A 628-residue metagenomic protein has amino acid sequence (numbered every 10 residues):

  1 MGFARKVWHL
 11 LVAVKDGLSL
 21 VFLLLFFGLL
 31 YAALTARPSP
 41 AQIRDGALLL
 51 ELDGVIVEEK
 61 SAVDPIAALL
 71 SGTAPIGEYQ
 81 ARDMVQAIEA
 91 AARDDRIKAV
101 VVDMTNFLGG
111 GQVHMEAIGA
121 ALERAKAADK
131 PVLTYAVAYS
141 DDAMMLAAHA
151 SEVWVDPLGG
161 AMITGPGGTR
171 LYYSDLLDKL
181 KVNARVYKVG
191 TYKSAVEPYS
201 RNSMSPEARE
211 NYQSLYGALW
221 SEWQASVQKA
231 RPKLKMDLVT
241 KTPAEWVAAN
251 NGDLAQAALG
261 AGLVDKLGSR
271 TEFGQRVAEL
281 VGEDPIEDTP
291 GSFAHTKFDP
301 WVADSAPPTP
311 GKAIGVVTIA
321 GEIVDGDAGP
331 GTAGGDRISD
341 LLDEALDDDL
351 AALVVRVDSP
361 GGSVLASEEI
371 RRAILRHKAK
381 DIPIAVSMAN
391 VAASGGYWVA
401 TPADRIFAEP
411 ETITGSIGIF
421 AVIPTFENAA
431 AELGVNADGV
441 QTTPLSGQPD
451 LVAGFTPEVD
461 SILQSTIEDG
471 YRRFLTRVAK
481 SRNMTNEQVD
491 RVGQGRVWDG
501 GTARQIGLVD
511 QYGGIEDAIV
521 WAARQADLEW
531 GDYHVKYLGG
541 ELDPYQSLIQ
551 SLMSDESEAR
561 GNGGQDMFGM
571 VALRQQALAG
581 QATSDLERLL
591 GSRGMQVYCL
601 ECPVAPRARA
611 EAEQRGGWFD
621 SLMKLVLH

Functional and structural regions predicted by a protein language model:
M1-M84, P157, G167-A255, L259-D349 (+4 more regions): Intrinsically disordered, low-complexity segments enriched in small/flexible residues
S39, G46-L171, S305-A429: Cleft-lining beta-strand/loop regions that shape enzyme active-site pockets
S151-E152, D265-K266, A352, D404-R405 (+3 more regions): Well-ordered beta-strand positions
R231-M236, V478-E487: Hydrophobic, secondary-structure "cap" segments at the distal end of domains
K241-L259, A403, D490-L508: Acidic helix/loop microenvironments that form the catalytic cleft of cell-wall polysaccharide enzymes
P410-G418, G447-Q464: Short beta-alpha connecting loops at secondary-structure transitions that line or flank enzyme active sites
F426-D438, T442, V452: Conserved phosphate-handling catalytic cores of large alpha/beta enzymes
D460, S465-R482: Alpha-helical coiled-coil heptad-repeat segments
